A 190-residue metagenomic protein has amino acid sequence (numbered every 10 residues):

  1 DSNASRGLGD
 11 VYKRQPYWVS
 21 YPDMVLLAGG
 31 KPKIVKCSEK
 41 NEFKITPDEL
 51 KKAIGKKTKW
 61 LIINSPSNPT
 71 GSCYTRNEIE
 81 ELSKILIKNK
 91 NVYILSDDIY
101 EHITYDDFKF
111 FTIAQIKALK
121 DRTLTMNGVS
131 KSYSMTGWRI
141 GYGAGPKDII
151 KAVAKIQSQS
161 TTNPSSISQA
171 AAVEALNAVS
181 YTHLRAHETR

Functional and structural regions predicted by a protein language model:
D1-Y12, H183-R190: Single conserved hydrophobic/aromatic residue that forms the stacking wall/gate of nucleotide- or nucleobase-binding
A4, L95, T125: Conserved Rossmann-like nucleotide-binding pocket used by diverse enzymes that bind dinucleotide cofactors
R6-V25: Conserved PLP-anchoring active-site segment centered on the Schiff-base-forming lysine
D10, K57, K120-T123: Short acidic capping loops at alpha-helix termini that bridge into adjacent secondary structure
A28-P32: A short helix-loop-beta submotif of the ANL/AMP-binding
K33, C37-D106: Active-site phosphate-binding strand-loop segment of PLP-dependent enzymes
Q115-L184: Conserved core segment of the aminotransferase class I/II
